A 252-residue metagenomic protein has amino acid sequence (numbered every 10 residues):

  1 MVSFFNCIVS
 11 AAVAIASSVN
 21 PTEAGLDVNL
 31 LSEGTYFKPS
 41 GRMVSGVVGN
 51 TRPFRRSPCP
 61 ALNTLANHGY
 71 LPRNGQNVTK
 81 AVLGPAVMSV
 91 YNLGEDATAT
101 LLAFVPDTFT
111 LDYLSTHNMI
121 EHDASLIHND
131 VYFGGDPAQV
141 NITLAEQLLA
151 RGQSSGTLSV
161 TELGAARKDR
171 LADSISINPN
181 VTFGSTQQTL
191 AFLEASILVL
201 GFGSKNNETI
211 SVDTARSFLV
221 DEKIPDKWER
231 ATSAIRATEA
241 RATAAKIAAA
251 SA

Functional and structural regions predicted by a protein language model:
V2-I8, A12-A61, A66, L71-A252: Polar/charged low-complexity regulatory segments
